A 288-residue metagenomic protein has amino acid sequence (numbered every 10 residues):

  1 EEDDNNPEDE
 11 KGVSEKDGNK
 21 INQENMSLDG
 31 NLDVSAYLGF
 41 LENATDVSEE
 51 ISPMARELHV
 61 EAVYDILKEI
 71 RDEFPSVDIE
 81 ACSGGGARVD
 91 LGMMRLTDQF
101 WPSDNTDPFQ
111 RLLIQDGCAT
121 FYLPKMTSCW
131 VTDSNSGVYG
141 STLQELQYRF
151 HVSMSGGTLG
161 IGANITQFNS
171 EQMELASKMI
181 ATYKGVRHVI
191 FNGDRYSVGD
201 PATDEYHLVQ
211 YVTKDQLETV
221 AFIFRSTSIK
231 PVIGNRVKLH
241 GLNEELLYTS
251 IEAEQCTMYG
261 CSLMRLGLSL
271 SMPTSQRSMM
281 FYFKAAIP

Functional and structural regions predicted by a protein language model:
E1, D17-T45, H59-A81: Substrate-binding cleft of carbohydrate-active enzyme catalytic domains
D29, I79, S153, A221 (+1 more regions): Hydrophobic, well-ordered secondary-structure elements that form the walls of internal hydrophobic environments
S48-V60: The substrate-binding groove and active-site-proximal loops of carbohydrate-active enzymes, especially glycoside
E57-Q167: Glycan-recognition surfaces
A81-D90, Q172-M173, Y196-T203: A glycine-rich phosphate-binding loop feature that marks nucleotide/adenosyl-phosphate handling sites
F150-S197: Catalytic cores of secreted or luminal carbohydrate-active enzymes
D200-N243: Carbohydrate-binding surface patches
T227-P288: C-terminal beta-sandwich/jelly-roll accessory domains of carbohydrate-active enzymes
